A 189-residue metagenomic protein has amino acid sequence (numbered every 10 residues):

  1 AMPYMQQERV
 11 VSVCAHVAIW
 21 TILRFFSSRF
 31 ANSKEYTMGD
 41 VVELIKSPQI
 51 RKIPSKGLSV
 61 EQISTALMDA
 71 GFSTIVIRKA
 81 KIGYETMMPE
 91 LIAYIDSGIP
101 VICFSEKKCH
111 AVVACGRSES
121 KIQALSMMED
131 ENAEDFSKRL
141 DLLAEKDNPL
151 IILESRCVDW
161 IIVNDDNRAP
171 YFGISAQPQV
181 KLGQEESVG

Functional and structural regions predicted by a protein language model:
A1-I53: Active-site nucleophile-adjacent alpha helix/oxyanion-hole segment immediately C-terminal to the catalytic cysteine
V42-V180: Conserved active-site-adjacent core of cysteine acyl-enzyme catalytic domains
Q179-G189: Charged, amphipathic alpha-helical linkers/stalks
